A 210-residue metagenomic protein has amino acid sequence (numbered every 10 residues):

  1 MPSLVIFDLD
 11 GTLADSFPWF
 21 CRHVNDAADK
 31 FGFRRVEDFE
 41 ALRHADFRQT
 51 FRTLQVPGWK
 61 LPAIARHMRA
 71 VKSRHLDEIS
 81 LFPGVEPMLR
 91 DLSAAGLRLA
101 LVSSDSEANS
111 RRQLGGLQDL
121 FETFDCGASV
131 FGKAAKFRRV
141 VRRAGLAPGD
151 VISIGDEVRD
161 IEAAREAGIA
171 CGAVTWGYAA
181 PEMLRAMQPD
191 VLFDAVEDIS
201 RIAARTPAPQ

Functional and structural regions predicted by a protein language model:
M1-S3, R90-S93, L97, E107-Q210: Asp-based, Mg2+/Mn2+-dependent phosphohydrolase catalytic module
P2-P87, D91: N-terminal helical cap/lid subdomain that shapes the substrate entry/recognition surface in HAD-like hydrolases
T12, S103-D105: Conserved phosphate-coupling serine/threonine residues in phosphotransfer and NTP-handling enzymes
E37, L101, C126: Short catalytic-loop micro-motif centered on adjacent basic/acidic residues
H44, S106-E107: Short "lid" loop at the C-terminus of a central beta-strand within the Rossmann-like core of SAM-dependent
L76-S80, V102, A128-S129, A170-C171: Short, flexible loop segments at the rims of nucleotide/cofactor-binding pockets, characterized by
